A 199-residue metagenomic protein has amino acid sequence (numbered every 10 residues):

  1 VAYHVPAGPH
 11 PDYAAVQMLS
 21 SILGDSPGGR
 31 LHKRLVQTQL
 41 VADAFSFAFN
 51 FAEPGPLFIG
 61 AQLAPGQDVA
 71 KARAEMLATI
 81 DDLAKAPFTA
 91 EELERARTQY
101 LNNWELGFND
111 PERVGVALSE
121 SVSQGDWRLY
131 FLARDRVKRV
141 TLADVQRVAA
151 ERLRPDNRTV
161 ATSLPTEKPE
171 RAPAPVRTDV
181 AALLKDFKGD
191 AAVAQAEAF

Functional and structural regions predicted by a protein language model:
V1-A7, K33-R139, T159-L164, P173: M16 family metallopeptidases and their MPP-like homologs
V1-G28, A52, L184-F199: His/Glu-based metal-binding/catalytic segments typifying zinc-dependent metallopeptidases
M18, S46-F47, R147-A149: Short beta-alpha junctions and helix-cap segments that line functional grooves
K33, L132-F199: Proteolytic maturation boundary segments
